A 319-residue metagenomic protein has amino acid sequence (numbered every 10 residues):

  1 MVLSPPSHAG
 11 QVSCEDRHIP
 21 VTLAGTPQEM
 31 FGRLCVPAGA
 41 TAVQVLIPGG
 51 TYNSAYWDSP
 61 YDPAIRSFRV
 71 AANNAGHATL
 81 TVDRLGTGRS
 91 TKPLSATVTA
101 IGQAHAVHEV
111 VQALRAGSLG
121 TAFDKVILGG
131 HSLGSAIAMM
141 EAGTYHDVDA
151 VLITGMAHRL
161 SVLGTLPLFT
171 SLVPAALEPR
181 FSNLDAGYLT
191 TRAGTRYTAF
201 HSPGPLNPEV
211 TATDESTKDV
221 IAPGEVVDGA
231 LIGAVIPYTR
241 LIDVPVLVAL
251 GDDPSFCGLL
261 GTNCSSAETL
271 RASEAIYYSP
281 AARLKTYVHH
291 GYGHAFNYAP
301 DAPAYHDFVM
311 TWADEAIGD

Functional and structural regions predicted by a protein language model:
G10-G39: N-terminal cap/lid segment of alpha/beta-hydrolase-fold proteins
G39-H77: Short, surface-exposed "cap/lid" segments of acyl-processing enzymes
A55, V82-V98, H294-A295: Glycine-rich "HGGG/HGxG" loop immediately N-terminal to the catalytic nucleophile of the alpha/beta-hydrolase
T97-S118: Alpha/beta-hydrolase active-site loop
D124-L160: Conserved hydrolase catalytic core segment
L166-A267: Alpha/beta-hydrolase
D252-H289: Conserved loop-alpha-helix segment in the C-terminal half of the alpha/beta-hydrolase fold that carries the catalytic
A282-D319: Catalytic active-site module of serine/aspartate enzymes centered on a nucleophile-bearing elbow/loop
